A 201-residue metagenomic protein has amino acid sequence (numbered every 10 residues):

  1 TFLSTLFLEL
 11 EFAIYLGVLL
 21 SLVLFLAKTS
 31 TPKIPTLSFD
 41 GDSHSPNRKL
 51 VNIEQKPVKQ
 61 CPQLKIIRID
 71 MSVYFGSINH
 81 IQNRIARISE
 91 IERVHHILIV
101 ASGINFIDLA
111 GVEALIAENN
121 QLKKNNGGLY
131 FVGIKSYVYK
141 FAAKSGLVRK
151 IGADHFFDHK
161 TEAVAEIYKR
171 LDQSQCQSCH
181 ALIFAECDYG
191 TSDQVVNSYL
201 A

Functional and structural regions predicted by a protein language model:
T1-S30: Canonical bilayer-spanning transmembrane alpha-helix
K33-A201: Cytosolic C-terminal regulatory domains/tails of membrane transporters and channels
